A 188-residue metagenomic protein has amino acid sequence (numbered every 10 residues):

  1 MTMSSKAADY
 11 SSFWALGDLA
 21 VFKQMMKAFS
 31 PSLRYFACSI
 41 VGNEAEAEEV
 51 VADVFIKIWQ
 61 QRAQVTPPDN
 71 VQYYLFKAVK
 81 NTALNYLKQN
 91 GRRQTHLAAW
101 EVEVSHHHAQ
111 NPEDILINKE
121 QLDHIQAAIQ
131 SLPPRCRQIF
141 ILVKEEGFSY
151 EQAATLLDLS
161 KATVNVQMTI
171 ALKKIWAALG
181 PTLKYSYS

Functional and structural regions predicted by a protein language model:
M1-S32, S39, S188: N-terminal module of bacterial RNA polymerase sigma factors
T2-S4, S12-F13, Q94-L97, T155-L156 (+1 more regions): C-terminal edge and immediately downstream basic/flexible tail or linker adjoining helix-turn-helix-like DNA-binding
M3-K6, R93-N118: Internal acidic/polar
A15, F55-N70, Q89-G91: Sigma70-family region 2
M26-E44, Q61, I129: Amphipathic, Lys/Arg- and hydrophobic-enriched alpha-helical face
Y35, E49-I56, D69-N81: Structural recognition of an alpha-helix C-terminal capping motif at a helix-to-coil junction
K80-L97: Arg/Lys-rich amphipathic alpha helix in sigma70-family domain 2
Q130, P134, Q138, E146-T163: Helix-turn-helix DNA-binding module
